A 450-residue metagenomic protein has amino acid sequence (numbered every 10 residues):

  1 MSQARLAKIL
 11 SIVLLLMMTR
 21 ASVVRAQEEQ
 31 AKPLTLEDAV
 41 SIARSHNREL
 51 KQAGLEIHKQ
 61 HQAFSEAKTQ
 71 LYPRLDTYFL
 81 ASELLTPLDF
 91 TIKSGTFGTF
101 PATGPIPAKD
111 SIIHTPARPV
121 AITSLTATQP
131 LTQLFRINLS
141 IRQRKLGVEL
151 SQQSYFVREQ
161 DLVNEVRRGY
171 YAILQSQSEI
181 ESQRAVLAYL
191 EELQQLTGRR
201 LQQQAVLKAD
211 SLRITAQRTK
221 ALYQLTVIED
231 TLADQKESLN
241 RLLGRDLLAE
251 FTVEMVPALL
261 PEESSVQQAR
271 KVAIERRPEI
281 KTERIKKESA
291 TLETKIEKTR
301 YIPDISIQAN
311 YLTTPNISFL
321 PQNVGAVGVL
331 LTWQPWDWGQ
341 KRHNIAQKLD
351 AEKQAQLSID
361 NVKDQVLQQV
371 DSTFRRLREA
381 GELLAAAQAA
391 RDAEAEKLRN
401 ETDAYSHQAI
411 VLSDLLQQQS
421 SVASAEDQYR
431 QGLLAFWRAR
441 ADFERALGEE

Functional and structural regions predicted by a protein language model:
R5-I12: Sec-dependent signal peptide recognition, specifically the positively charged N-region followed immediately by
L16-V24: C-terminal segment of classical bacterial N-terminal signal peptides
A26-L80, T86-L88, P130-L131, L247 (+6 more regions): Bacterial Sec-pathway N-terminal export signals of envelope proteins
L34, V157-V272, T373-R376, A380 (+3 more regions): Periplasmic alpha-helical coiled-coil/stalk elements that build and connect Gram-negative outer-membrane
T35, R74-V157, K281-V362, Q369 (+1 more regions): Small/polar-residue-enriched beta-strand and adjacent coil segments characteristic of outer-membrane beta-barrel
A39, H46, A53, P130 (+23 more regions): Amphipathic alpha-helical coiled-coil segments and their boundaries
V40-R44, T96-D110, V206, D210 (+2 more regions): Amphipathic alpha-helical coiled-coil scaffold segments and their short linker/junction regions
T69, K220-L247, A389-E449: Short segments within alpha-helical structural elements
